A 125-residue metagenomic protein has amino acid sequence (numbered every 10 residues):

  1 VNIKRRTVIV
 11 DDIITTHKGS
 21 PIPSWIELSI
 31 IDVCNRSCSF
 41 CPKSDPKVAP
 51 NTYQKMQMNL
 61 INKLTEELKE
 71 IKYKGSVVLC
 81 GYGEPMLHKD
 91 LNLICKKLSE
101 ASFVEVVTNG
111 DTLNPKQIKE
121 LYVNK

Functional and structural regions predicted by a protein language model:
N2-N124: Conserved alpha-helical substructure of the radical SAM core
